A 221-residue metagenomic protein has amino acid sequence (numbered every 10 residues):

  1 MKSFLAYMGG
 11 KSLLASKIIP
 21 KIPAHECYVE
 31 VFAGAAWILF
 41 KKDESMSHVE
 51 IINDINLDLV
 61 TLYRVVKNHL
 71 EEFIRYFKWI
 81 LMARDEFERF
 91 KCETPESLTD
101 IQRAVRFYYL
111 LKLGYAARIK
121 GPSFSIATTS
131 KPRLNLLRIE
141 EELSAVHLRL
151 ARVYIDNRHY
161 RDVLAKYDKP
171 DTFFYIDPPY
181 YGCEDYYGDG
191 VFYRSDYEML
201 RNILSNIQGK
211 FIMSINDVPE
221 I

Functional and structural regions predicted by a protein language model:
M1-L14, K21-I22, K67-D189, M199-N202 (+2 more regions): SAM-dependent nucleic-acid methyltransferase catalytic core
P20-T94: SAM cofactor-binding core of SAM-dependent methyltransferases, primarily the Rossmann-like beta-alpha-beta module
A33-W37, E142-L143, I215-P219: Short, polar loop motifs at secondary-structure junctions
V191-S195: Alpha-helix N-cap and loop-to-helix initiation/capping positions
G209-S214: Conserved beta-strand signature within the Rossmann-like core of class I S-adenosyl-L-methionine
